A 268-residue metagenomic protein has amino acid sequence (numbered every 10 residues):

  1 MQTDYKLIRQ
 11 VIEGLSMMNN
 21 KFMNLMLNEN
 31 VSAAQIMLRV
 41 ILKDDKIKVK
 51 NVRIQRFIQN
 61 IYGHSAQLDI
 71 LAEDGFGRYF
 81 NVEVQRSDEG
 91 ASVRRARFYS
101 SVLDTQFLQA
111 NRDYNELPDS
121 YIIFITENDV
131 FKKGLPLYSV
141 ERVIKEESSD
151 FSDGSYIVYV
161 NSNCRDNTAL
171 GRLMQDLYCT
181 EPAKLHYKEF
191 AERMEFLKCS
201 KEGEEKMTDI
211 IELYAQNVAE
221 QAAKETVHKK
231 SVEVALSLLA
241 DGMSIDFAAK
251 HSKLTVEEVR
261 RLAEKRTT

Functional and structural regions predicted by a protein language model:
M1-D153, D166-T168, Q221: Accessory alpha/beta interaction modules
M1-M18, E73, F80-Q85, G171-T268: Short, charged alpha-helical interaction segments and adjacent helix-coil junctions
F124-E127, N161-S162, K198: Pocket-edge structural micro-motifs
I144-D153, V158-N163, L173, L177-T180: Low-complexity, glycine/alanine/valine/leucine- and proline-rich hydrophobic stretches
